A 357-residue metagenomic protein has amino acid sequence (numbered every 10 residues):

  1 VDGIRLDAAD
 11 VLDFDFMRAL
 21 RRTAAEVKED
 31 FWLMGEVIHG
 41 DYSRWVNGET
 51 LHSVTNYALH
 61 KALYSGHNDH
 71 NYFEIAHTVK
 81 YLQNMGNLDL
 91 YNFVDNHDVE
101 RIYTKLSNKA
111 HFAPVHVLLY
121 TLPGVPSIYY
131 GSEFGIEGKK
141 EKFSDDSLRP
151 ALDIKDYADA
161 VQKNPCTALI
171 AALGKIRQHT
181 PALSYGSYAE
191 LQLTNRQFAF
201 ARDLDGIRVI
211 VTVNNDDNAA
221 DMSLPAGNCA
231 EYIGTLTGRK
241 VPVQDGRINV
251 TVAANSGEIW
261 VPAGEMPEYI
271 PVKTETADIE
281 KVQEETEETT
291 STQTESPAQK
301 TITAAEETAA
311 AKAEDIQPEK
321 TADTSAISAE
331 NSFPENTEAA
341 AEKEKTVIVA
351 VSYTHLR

Functional and structural regions predicted by a protein language model:
G3-L90, N108-K109, L118, G135-A172 (+4 more regions): Active-site-proximal helices and loops of the catalytic beta/alpha 8
I102-S107: Short, solvent-exposed helix-loop connector elements
P123-G135: Substrate-binding cleft of secreted/luminal carbohydrate-active enzymes
F134-E285, Q317, S332, T346: Carbohydrate-interacting/catalytic domains
T274-A341: Ser/Thr/Gly/Pro-rich low-complexity, disordered linker/stalk segments of secreted and cell-surface proteins
Y353-H355: Conserved small/polar residues in nucleotide/adenosyl-binding loops
